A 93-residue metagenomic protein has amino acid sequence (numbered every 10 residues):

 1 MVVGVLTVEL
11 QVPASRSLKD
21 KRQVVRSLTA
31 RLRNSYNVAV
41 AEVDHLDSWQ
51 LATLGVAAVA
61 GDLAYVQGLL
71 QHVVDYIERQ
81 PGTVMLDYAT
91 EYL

Functional and structural regions predicted by a protein language model:
V2-V8, N34-Y36, Q50-L54, V84-L86: A generic structural signal for short beta-strands and their flanking turns/coil linkers
V3, A41-D62, E91: Short, charge-patterned binding micro-sites
G4-P13, L18: Short glycine-/aliphatic-rich beta-strand segments at the starts of folded cytosolic domains
Q11, S27, R31-D44, Q67: Amphipathic alpha-helical assembly/interaction segments
K21: C-terminal binding/interaction regions
V24: Conserved alpha-helical elements of sugar-nucleotide-dependent glycosyltransferases
A58-L93: C-terminal structural segments of small proteins and small subunits
